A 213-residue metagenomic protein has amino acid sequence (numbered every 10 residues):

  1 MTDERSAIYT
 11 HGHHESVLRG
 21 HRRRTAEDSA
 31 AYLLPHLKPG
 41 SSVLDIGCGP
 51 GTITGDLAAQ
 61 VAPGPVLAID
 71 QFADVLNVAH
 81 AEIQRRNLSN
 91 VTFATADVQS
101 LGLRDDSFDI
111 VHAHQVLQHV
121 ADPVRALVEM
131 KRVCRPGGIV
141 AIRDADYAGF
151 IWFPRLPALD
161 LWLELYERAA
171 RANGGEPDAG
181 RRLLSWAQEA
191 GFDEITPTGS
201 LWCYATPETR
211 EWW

Functional and structural regions predicted by a protein language model:
T2-H11, E15, E194-W213: C-terminal helical/coil "lid" or tail adjacent to the Rossmann-like core of SAM-dependent
R5, S42-L44, P50-S100, R125: Class I SAM-dependent methyltransferase SAM/SAH-binding core
R23-P39, D56, Q60: Conserved alpha-helix/loop element of class I SAM-dependent methyltransferases that forms part of the SAM/SAH-binding
K38, A62, V120-A121, C134-P136: Helix-to-beta-strand junctions that scaffold the AdoMet/dcAdoMet cofactor pocket in Class I SAM-dependent enzymes
Q99-I110: A short acidic, Gly/Pro-enriched loop at the edge of an enzyme's catalytic core that lines a small-molecule cofactor
D109-D122: A short SAM/SAH-binding and catalytic strip from SAM-dependent methyltransferases
V124-I139: A short glycine-rich, Lys/Arg-flanked "PGG" loop and its adjoining helix->strand segment in the class I
A141-T209: Conserved catalytic/acceptor-binding region of the Class I
